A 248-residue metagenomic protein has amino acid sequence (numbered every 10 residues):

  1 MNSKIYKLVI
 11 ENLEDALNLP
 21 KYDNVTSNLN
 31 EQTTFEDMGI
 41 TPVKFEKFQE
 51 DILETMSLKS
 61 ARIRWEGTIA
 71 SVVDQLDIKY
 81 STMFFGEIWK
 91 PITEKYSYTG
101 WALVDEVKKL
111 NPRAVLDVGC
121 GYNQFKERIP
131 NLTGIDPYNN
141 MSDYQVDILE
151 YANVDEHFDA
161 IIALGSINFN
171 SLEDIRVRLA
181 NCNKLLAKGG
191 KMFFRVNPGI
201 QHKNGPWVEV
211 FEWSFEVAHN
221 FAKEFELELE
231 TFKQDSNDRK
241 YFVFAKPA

Functional and structural regions predicted by a protein language model:
M1-S27: Thiotemplate assembly-line natural product biosynthesis machinery
L19-P20, V25-S27, E46-I52, V72: 4′-phosphopantetheine-dependent carrier domains
D23-M38: Short, surface-exposed beta-strand segments enriched in small/polar/acidic residues
P42-G67: Phosphopantetheinylated carrier protein domains
W65-G67, D77-A152, K191-A248: Class I (Rossmann-like) S-adenosyl-L-methionine-dependent methyltransferase catalytic domain, capturing the SAM-binding
L149-I161: A short acidic, Gly/Pro-enriched loop at the edge of an enzyme's catalytic core that lines a small-molecule cofactor
A160-E173: A short SAM/SAH-binding and catalytic strip from SAM-dependent methyltransferases
R176-K188: A short glycine-rich, Lys/Arg-flanked "PGG" loop and its adjoining helix->strand segment in the class I
